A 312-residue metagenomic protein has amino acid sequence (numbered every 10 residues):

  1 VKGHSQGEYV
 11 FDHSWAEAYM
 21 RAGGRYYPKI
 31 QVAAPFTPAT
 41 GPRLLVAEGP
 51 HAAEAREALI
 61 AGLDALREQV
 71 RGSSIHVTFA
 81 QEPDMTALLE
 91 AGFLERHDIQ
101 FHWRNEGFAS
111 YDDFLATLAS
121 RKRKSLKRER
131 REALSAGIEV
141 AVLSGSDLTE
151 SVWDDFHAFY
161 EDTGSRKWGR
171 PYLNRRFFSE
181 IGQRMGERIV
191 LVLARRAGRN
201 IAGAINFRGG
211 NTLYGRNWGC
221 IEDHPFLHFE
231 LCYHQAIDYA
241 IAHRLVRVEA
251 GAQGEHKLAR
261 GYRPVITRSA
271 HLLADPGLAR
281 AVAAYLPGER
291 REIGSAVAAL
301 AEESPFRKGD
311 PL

Functional and structural regions predicted by a protein language model:
V1-L312: N-acyltransferase acceptor-side catalytic subdomain
